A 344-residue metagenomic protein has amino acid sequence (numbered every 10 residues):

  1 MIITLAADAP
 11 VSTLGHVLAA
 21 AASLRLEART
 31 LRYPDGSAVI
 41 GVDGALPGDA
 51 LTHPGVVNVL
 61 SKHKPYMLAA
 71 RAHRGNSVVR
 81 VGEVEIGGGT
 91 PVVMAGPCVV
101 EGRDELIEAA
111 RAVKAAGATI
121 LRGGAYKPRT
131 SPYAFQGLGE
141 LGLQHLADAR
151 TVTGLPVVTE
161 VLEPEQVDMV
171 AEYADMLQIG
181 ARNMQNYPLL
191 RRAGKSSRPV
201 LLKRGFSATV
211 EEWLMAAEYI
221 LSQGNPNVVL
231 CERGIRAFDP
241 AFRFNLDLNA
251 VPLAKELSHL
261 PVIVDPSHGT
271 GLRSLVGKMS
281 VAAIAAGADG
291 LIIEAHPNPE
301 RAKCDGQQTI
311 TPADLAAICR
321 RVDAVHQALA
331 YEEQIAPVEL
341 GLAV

Functional and structural regions predicted by a protein language model:
M1-V93: Non-catalytic terminal accessory/regulatory regions of metabolic enzymes
A6, L138, G154-E165, D175-P188 (+3 more regions): Catalytic beta/alpha-barrel core
R80-C98, A125-P132, K255-V264: N-terminal small/glycine-rich loop or linker at the start of catalytic domains across soluble metabolic enzymes
V81, R191, S196-A295: Catalytic alpha/beta core domains of metabolic enzymes, predominantly
P91-E108, S131-Q136, P156-E160, G180-A181 (+2 more regions): Active-site mouth loops of central-metabolism enzymes
V92-P97, T119-G123, V157-E160, D175-I179 (+4 more regions): Hydrophobic faces of well-ordered beta-strands that scaffold small-molecule active sites in alpha/beta enzyme cores
R122-E140, P297-T309: Glycine-rich, proline-tolerant flexible connector loops at the mouths of alpha/beta enzymes
F135-T159, R192-P199, L248-I263, Q308-Y331: Alpha-helix-loop-beta-strand connector modules within alpha/beta enzyme cores
